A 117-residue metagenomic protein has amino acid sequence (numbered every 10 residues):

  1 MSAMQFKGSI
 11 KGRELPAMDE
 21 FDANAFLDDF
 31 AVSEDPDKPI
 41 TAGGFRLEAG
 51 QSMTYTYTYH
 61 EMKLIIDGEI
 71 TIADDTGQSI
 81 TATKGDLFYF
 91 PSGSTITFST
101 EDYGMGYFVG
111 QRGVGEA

Functional and structural regions predicted by a protein language model:
M1-P39: A short, N-terminal "cap"/entry segment at the start of jelly-roll beta-barrel domains of the cupin/DSBH fold
D28-V32, P39-Y57, K84, P91-S92: Conserved short histidine dyad/triad with adjacent acidic residue
T54-Y55, I72, G106-V109: Short hydrophobic/aromatic-rich beta-strand segments that constitute the beta-sheet cores of beta-sandwich/beta-barrel
T56-I72: Short, conserved beta-strand element in jelly-roll/cupin
S92-E116: Ligand-binding loop in jelly-roll beta-barrel domains
